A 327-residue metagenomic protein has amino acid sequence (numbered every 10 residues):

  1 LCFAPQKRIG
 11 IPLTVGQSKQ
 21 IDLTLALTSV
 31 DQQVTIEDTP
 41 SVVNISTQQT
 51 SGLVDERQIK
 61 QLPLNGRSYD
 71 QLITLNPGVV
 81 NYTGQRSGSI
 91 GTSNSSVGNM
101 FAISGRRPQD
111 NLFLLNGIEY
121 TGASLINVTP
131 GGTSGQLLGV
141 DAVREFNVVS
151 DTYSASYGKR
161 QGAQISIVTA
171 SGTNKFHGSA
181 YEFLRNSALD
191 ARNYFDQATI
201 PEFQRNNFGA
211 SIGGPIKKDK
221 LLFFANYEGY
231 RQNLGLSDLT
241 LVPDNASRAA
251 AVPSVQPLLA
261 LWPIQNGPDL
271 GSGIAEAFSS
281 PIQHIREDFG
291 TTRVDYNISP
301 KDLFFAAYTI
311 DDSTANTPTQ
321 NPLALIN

Functional and structural regions predicted by a protein language model:
L1-D55, K301: Periplasm-facing N-terminal accessory domains of Gram-negative outer-membrane beta-barrel systems
Q32, P40-S166, A170-N327: Acidic, glycine-rich flexible loop segments
